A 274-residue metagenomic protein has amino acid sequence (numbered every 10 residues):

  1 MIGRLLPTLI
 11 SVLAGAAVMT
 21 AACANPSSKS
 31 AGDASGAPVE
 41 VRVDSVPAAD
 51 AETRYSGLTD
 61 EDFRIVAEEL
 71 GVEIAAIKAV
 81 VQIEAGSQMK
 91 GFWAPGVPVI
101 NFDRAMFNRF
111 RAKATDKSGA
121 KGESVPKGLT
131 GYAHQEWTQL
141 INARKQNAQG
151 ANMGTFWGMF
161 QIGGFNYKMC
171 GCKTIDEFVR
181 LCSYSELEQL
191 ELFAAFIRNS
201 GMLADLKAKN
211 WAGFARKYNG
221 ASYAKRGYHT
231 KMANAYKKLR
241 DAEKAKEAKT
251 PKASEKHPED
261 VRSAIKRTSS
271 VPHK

Functional and structural regions predicted by a protein language model:
M1-G57, A242-K274: N-terminal secretory targeting signals
C23-A31, E40-T250: Catalytic glycan-binding domains that act on GlcNAc-containing polysaccharides
